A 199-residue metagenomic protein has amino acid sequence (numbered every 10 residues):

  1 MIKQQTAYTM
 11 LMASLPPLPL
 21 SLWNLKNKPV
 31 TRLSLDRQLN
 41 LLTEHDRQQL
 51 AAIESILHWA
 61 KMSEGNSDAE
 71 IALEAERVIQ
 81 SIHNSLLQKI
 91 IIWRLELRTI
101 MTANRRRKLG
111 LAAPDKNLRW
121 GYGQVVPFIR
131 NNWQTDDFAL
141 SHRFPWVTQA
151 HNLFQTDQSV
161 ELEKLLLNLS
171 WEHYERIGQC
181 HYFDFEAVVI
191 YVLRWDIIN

Functional and structural regions predicted by a protein language model:
M1-N199: Extended alpha-helical surfaces
